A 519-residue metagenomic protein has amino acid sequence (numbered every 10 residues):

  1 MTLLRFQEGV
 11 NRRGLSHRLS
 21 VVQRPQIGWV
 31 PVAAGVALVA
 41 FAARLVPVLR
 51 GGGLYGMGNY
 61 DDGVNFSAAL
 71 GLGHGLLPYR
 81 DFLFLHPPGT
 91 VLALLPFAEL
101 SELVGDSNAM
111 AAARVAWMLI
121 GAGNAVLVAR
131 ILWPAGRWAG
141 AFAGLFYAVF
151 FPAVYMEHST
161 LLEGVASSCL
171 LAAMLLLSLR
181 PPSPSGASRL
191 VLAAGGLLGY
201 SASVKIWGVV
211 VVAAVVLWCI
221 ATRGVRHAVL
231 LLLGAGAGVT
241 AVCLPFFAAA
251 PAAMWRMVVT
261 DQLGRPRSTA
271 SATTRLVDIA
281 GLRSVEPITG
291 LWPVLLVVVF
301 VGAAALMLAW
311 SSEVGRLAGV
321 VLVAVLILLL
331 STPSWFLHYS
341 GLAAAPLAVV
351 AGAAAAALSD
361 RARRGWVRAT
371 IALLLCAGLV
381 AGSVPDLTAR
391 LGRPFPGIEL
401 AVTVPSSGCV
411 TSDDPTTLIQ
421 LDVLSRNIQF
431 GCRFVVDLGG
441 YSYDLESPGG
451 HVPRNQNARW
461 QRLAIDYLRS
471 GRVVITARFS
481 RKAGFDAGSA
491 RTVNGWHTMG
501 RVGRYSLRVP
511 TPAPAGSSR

Functional and structural regions predicted by a protein language model:
L85, A389, E399-N457, Q461-G484: Short periplasmic/luminal acceptor-recognition loop of GT-C membrane glycosyltransferases, typified by
V115-A135: Transmembrane-helix motifs of polytopic, lipid-linked glycan transferases
V126-A129, P287-G315, G319, V323-L326: Hydrophobic, aromatic-rich transmembrane alpha-helices and their immediate juxtamembrane boundary segments
V128-V149, S168, V314-R316: Transmembrane-helix signature of polytopic, membrane-embedded enzymes that assemble or transfer cell-envelope glycans
P134-W138, L170-V191, A303-E313, A355: Membrane-interface transmembrane helices that cradle and orient dolichyl/undecaprenyl
M156-E157, E163, V204, V210 (+1 more regions): Hydrophobic/aromatic-rich transmembrane helices and adjacent perimembrane loops
V210-A237: Perimembrane helix-loop-helix junctions
V229-R275: Membrane-lumen/periplasm interface segments of specific transmembrane helices in polyprenyl phosphate-linked
